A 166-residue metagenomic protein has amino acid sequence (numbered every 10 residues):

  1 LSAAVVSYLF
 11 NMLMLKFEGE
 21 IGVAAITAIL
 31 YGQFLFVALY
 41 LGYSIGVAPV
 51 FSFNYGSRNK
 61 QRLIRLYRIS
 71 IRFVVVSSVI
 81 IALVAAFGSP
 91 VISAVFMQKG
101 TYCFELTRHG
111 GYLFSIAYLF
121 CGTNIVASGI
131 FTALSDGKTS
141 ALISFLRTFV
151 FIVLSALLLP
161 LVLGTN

Functional and structural regions predicted by a protein language model:
L1, F51-A117, L159-N166: Short alpha-helical transmembrane segments in multi-pass integral membrane proteins
L1-L9, L35-L39, G111, S115 (+1 more regions): Hydrophobic faces of transmembrane alpha-helices in multi-pass small-molecule transporters and flippases across diverse
A4-L35, F53, S93-G100, V162: Helix-terminus/linker motif at the lipid-water interface of multi-pass membrane proteins
S7, N11, S89-P90, I152 (+1 more regions): Alpha-helical transmembrane segments of polytopic integral membrane proteins, especially the permease/helical cores
N11, A25-L83, F87, C121-S135 (+1 more regions): Small-residue-rich hydrophobic transmembrane alpha-helices
I21-G22, G137-T139, T165-N166: Membrane-helix interface segments
Y31-G32, F145-L154: Small-residue-enriched core segments of transmembrane alpha-helices in multipass membrane transport and channel
I125-S128, V150-P160: Transmembrane alpha-helical segments of integral membrane proteins
